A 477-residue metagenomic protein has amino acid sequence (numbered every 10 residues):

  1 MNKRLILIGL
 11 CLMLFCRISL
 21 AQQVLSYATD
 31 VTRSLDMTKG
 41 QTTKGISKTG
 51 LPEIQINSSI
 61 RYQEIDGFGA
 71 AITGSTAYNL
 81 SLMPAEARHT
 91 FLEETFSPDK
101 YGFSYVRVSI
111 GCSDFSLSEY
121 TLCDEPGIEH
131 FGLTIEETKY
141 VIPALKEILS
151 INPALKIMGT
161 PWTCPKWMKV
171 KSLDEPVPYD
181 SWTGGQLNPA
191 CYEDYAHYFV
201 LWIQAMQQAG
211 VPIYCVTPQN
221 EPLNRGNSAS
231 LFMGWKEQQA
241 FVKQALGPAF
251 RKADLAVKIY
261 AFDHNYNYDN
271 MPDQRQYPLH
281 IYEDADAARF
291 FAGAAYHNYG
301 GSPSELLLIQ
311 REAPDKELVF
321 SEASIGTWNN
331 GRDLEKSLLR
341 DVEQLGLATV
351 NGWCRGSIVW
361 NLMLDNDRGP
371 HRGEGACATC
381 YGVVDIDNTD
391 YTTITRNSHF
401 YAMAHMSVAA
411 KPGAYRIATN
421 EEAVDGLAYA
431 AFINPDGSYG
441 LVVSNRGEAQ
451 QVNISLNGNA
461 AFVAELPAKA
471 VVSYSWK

Functional and structural regions predicted by a protein language model:
M1-Q23: Bacterial Sec-dependent N-terminal signal peptides
L35-I213, G234, Q244: N-terminal catalytic cores of secreted or lumenal carbohydrate-active enzymes
D66-G67, D99-V106, N152-K156, A209-C215 (+6 more regions): Loop/turn elements at helix/coil->beta-strand transitions in domains of secreted/extracellular proteins
A70, G102, I157, V216 (+4 more regions): Conserved, mostly hydrophobic/aromatic
D194-C215, P222-W328: Active-site neighborhood of glycoside hydrolase catalytic domains
E317-A402, I417-N420: Aromatic/acidic polysaccharide-binding cleft in carbohydrate-active enzymes
V408, T419-N457, K469: Carbohydrate-binding surface patches
E465-K477: C-terminal beta-strand-rich structural cap/linker in extracellular carbohydrate-active enzymes
